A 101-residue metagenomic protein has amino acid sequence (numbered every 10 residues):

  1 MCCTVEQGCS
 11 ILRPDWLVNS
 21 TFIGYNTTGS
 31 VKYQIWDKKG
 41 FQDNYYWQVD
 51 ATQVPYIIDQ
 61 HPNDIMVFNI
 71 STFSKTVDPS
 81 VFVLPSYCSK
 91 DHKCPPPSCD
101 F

Functional and structural regions predicted by a protein language model:
M1-F101: Extended soluble regions of mature proteins
